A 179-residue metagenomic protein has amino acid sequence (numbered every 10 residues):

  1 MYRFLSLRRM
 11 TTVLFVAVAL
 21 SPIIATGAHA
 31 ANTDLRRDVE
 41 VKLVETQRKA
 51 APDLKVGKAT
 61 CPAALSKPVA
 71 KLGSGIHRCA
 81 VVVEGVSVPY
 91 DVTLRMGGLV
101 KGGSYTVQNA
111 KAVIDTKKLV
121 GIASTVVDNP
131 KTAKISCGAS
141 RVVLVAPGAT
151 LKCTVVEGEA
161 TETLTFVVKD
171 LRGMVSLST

Functional and structural regions predicted by a protein language model:
Y2-L14: Bacterial N-terminal signal peptides that target proteins for export
V13-P22: Bacterial N-terminal signal peptides
I24-A30: Sec/Tat signal peptide C-region and signal peptidase I cleavage site
A31-C61, K111-G138: Short, non-transmembrane alpha-helical segments in secretory-pathway proteins
V56-R78, K134-K152: Serine/threonine-rich, repeat-prone extracellular segments and beta-strand-based repeat modules of secreted/surface
A59-A110: Acidic (E/D-rich), amphipathic helical modules within compact regulatory domains
L99-T116, G173-T179: A short, surface-exposed interaction/processing loop segment used at functional sites
A146-T179: Extracellularly exposed regions in secreted/surface proteins, prominently low-complexity, repeat-rich
